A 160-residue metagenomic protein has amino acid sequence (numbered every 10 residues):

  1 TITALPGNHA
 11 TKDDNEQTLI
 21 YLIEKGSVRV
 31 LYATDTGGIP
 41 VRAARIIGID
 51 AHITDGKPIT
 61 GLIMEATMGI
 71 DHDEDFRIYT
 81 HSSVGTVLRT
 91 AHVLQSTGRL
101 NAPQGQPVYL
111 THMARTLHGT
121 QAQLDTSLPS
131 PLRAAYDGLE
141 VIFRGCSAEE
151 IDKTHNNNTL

Functional and structural regions predicted by a protein language model:
T1-H52, G138-L160: Core dinuclear metal-dependent hydrolase active-site scaffold
I39-G145: Cap/insert and terminal regions of metallo-dependent hydrolase folds
